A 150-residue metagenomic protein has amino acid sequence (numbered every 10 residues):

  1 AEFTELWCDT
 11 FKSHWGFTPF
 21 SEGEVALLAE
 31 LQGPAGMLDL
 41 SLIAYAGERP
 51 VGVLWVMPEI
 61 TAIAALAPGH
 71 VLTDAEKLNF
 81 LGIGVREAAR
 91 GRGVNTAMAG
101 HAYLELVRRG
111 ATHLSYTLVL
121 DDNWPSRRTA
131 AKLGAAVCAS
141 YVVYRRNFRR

Functional and structural regions predicted by a protein language model:
E2-V85: A conserved beta-strand-loop-helix scaffold within acyl/acetyltransferase catalytic domains
E59, I83, T117-D121, N147: Short, loop-centered acidic/histidine patches that primarily coordinate divalent metals
G82-V85, R90-L106, K132: Conserved acetyl-CoA-binding loop-helix of GNAT-fold acetyltransferases
A99, D121-D122: Charge-biased C-terminal accessory regions appended to nucleic-acid-, cytoskeletal NTPase
L106-L120: Conserved GNAT acetyl-CoA-binding A-motif
R108, W124, R145-F148: Acyl-donor (CoA/ACP) binding surface of acyl/acetyltransferases
P125-K132: Low-complexity, intrinsically disordered Gly/Pro/Thr-rich segments
A136, S140-R150: C-terminal "cap" of GNAT-fold acetyltransferases
